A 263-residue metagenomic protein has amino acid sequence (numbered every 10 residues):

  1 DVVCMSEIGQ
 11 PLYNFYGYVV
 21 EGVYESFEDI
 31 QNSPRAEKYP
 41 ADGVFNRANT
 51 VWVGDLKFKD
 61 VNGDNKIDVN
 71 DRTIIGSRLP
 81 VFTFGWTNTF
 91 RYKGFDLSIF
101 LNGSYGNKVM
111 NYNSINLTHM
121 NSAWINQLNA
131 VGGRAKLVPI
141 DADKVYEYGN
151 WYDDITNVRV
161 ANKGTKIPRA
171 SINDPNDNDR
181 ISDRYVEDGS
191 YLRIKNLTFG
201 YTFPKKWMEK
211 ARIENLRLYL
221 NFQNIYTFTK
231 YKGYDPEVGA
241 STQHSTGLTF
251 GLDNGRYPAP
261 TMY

Functional and structural regions predicted by a protein language model:
D1-C4, E28-A36, P40-A48, V53 (+2 more regions): Short loop/turn motifs that connect adjacent beta-strands in outer-membrane beta-barrel proteins
D1-I30, M120-S122, N129-G132, V138 (+4 more regions): C-terminal beta-signal and terminal closure region of outer-membrane beta-barrel proteins
Q10, G106-R217: Extracytoplasmic gating/loop element in the C-terminal half of outer-membrane beta-barrel translocons and assembly
D60, D64, D68: Acidic carboxylate motifs that coordinate Ca2+ or other divalent cations, activating on Asp/Glu
P80-F84, S190-K195, A259-T261: Residues that define the transmembrane beta-barrel architecture of outer-membrane proteins
T87-T89, T198-T202, N221: Outer-membrane beta-barrel architecture
G94-L97, K206-W207: Repeated loop/turn-to-beta-strand initiation elements of outer-membrane beta-barrel proteins
I99, L218-L220: Membrane-embedded beta-strand positions of outer-membrane beta-barrel proteins
